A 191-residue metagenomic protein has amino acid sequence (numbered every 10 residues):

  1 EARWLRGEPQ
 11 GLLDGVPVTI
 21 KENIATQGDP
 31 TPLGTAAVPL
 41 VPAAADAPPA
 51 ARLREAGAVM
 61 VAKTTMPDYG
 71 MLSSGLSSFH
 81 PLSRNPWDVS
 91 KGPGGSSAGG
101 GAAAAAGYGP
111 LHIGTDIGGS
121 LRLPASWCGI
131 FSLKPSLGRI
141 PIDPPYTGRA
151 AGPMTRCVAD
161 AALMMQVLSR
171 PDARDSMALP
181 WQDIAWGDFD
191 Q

Functional and structural regions predicted by a protein language model:
E1-I117: Gly/Ser-rich catalytic/binding loops embedded in alpha/beta enzyme cores
D14, G70, S120, M177-Q182: Flexible domain-boundary/linker segments
A51, A98, A106-G107, L111 (+4 more regions): Residues on a specific face of well-ordered alpha-helices
S78-P81, C128-S132: Short, hinge-like loop/turn segments at secondary-structure boundaries
R122-W127: Structural signature of FAD isoalloxazine-binding scaffolds in flavoprotein oxidoreductases
I130, K134-Q191: A short helix-breaking turn/cap at a secondary-structure junction
